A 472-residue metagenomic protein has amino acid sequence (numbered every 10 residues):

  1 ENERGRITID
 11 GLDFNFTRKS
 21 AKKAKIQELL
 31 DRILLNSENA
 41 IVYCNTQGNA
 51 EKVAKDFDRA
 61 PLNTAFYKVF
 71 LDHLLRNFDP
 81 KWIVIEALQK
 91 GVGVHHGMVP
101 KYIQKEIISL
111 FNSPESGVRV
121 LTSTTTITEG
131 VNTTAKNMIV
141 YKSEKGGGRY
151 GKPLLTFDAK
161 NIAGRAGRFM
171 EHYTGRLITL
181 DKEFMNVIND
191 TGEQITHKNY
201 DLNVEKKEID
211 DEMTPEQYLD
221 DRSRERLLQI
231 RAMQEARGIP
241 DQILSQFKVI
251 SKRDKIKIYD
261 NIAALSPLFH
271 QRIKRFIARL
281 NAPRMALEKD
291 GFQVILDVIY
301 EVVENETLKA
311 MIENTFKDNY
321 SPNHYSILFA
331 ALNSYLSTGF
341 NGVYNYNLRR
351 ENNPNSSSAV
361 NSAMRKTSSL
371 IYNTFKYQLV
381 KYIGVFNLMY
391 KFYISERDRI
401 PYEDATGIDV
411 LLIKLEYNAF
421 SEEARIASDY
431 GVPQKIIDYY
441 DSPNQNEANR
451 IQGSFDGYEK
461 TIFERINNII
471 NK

Functional and structural regions predicted by a protein language model:
E1-D56, G93: Conserved interdomain linker/interface between the two RecA-like ATPase lobes of SF2 helicase motors
Q47-E51, Q104, K152-K160: Amphipathic alpha-helical transducer elements in NTP-driven molecular machines
R59, N63-W82: Charged, low-complexity hinge/linker segments at coiled-coil and domain boundaries
N77-T124, H172: Conserved helicase ATPase core of P-loop NTP-dependent helicases/translocases
Q104-I108, L121-M138, G164-T174: SF2 helicase motor core recognition
T133, Y141-G146, K152-T196: Conserved segment of the helicase C-terminal RecA-like domain
N186-I239: Long, hydrophobic alpha-helical segments
D220-K472: C-terminal accessory/interaction regions of large nucleic acid-associated machines
